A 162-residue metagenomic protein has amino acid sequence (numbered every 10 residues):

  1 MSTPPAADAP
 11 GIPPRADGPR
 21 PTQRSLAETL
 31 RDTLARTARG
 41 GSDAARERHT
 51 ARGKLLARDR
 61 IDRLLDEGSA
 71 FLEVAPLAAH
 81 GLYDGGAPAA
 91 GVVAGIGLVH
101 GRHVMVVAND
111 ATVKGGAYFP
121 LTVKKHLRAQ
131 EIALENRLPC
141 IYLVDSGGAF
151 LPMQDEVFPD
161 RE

Functional and structural regions predicted by a protein language model:
M1-E162: Terminal-region recognition feature
